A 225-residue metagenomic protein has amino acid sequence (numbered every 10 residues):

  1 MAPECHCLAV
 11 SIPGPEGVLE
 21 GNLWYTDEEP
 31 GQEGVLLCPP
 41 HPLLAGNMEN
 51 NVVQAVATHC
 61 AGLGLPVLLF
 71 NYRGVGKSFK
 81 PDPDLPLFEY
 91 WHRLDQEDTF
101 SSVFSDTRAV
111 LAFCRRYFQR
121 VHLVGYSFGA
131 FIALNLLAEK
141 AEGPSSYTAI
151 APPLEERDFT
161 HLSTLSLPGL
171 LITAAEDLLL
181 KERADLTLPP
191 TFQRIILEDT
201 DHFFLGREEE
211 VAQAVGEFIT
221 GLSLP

Functional and structural regions predicted by a protein language model:
G17-Y117: Serine-hydrolase catalytic machinery in alpha/beta-hydrolase-like enzymes
P40-H41, T148-E156, T200: Active-site nucleophile loop of the alpha/beta-hydrolase fold
G125-A133: Gly/Ala-rich beta-loop-alpha elbow adjacent to hydrolase catalytic centers
L165-S166, L170-T173: Short beta-strand/loop motif that positions the catalytic acidic residue of the alpha/beta-hydrolase fold
L178-A184: Conserved alpha/beta-hydrolase "acid-adjacent" motif
P189-F203: Catalytic histidine neighborhood in serine/cysteine hydrolases with alpha/beta-hydrolase-type architecture
T200-A212: Catalytic histidine-centered segment of alpha/beta-hydrolase-like enzymes
